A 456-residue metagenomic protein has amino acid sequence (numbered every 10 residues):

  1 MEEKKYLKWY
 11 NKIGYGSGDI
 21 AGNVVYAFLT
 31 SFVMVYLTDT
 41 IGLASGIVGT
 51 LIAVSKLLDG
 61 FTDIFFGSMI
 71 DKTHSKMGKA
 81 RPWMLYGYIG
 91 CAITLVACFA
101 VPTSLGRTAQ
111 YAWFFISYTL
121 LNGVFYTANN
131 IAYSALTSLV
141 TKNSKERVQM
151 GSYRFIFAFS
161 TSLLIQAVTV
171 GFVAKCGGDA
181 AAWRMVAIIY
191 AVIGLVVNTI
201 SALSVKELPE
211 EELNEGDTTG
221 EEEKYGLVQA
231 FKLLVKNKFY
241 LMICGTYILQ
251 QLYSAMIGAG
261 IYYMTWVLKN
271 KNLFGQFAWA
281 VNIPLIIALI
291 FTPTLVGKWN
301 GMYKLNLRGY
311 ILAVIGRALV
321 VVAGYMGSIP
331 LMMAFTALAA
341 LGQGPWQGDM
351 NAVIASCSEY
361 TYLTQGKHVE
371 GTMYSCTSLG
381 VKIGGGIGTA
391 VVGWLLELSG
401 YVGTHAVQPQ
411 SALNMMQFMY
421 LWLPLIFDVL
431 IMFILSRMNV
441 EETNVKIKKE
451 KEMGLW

Functional and structural regions predicted by a protein language model:
E2-W456: Membrane-embedded alpha-helical bundles of multi-pass transporters/translocases, especially carrier/permease families
